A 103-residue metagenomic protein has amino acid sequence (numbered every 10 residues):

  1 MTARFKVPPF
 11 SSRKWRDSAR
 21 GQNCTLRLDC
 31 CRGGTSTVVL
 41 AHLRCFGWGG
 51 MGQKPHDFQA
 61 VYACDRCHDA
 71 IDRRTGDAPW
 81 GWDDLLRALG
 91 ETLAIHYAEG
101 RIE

Functional and structural regions predicted by a protein language model:
M1-W15, E103: Arg/Lys-rich, low-complexity, intrinsically disordered N-terminal tails that contact nucleic acids
F5, F10, G49-G50, A78: Residues at structural and domain junctions
P9-A41: Short cysteine-rich loop/turn motifs with clustered Cys
L28-Q59, I71: Histidine-centered nuclease catalytic patch
V39-G47, P79-A88: Short cysteine/histidine-rich metal-coordination sites, predominantly Zn2+-binding motifs
Q53-Y62, L86-E103: Short Fe-S-cluster ligation motifs
A60-W80: Short Cys/His-centered divalent metal-binding micro-motifs
